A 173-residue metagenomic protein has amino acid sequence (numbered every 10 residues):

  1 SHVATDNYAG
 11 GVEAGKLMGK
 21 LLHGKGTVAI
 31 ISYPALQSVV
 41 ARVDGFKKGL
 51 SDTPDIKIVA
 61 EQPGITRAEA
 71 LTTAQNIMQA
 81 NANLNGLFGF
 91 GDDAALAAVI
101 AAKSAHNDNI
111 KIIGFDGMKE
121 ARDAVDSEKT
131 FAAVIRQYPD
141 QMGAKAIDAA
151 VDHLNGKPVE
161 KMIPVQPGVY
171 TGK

Functional and structural regions predicted by a protein language model:
S1-K173: A residue-level marker of the well-folded mature domains of exported/periplasmic proteins
